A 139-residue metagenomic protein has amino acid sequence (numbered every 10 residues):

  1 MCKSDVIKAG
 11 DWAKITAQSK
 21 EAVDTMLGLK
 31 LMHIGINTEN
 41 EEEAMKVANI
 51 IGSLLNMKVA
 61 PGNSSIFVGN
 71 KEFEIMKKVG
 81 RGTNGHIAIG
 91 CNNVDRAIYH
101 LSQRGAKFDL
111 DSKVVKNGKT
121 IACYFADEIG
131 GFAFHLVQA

Functional and structural regions predicted by a protein language model:
M1-I15: Glycine-rich phosphate-binding active-site loops on the catalytic face of alpha/beta enzymes
D5, V23-M26, L55: Short, well-ordered alpha-helical segments in soluble proteins
G10, T16-A17, L27, F73-K77 (+1 more regions): Vicinal oxygen chelate
G10-D11, N40, N93: Short, solvent-exposed helix-helix connector turns and helix-capping sites enriched in acidic/polar residues
T16-V23, I98: Generic structural signal for well-ordered alpha-helices, preferentially at hydrophobic/aromatic core positions
D24-A48, G82-I89: N-terminal beta-strand motif that seeds the catalytic metal site of vicinal oxygen chelate
G35-E74, R96-A97, Q103, K116-K119: Core segments of cupin and vicinal oxygen chelate
T83-D111: Mid-chain, well-packed structural core segment of small domains
